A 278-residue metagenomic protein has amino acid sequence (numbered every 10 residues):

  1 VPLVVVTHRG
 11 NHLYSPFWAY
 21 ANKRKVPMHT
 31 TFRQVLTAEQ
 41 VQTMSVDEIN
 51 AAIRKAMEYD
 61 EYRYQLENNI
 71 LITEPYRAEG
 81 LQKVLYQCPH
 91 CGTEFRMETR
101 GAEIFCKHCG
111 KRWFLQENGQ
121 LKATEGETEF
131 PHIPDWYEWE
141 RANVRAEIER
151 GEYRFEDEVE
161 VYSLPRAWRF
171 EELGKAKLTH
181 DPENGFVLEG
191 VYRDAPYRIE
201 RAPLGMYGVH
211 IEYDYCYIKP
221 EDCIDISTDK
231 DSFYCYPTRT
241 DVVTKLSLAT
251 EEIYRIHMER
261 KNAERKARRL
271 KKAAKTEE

Functional and structural regions predicted by a protein language model:
V1-D47, A51, I72-G92, T99-G110 (+1 more regions): A cross-family acyltransferase "interaction/gating" segment
I49-R63: Short, structured interface segments
R63-L71: Mid-sequence helix-capping/hinge segment at a functional interface
A78-L81, G101, A123-E125, R150 (+10 more regions): A composition-biased, non-transmembrane "mature-region" signal
F95-G101, Q116-G119: Short Cys/His-rich "knuckle" micro-motifs
R112-D194: Long, charge-rich boundary regions
W168-D225, K230-D231: Substrate-recognition/cap regions that form aromatic- and gly/pro-loop-enriched pockets for small-molecule ligands
G205-E277: Acidic, Ser/Thr- and proline-rich intrinsically disordered linker/docking segments of eukaryotic scaffolds
